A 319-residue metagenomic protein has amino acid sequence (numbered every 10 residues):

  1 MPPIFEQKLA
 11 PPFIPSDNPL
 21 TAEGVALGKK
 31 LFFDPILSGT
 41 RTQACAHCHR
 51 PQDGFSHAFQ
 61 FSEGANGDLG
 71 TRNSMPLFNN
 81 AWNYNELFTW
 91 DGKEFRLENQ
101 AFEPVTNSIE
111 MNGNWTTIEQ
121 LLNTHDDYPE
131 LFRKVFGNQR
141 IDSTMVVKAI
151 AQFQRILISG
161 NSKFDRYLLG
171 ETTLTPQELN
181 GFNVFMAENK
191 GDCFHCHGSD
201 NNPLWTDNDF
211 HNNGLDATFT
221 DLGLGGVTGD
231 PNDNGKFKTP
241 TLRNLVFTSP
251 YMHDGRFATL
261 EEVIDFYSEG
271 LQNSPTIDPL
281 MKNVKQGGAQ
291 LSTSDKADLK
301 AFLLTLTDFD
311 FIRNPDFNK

Functional and structural regions predicted by a protein language model:
M1-E103, D165-F266, L271-P279, I312-K319: Short glycine/threonine-rich turn/loop motifs
I14-S16, G113-T116: A ubiquitous short alpha-helical element
R41-A44, N73, K93, N114 (+3 more regions): Generic hydrophobic, aliphatic-rich segments that mediate packing or membrane embedding
S108-N112: A gly/proline- and charged-residue-enriched helix-loop-helix capping module
W115-K134, N138-G160, V246, R256-K319: C-terminal capping alpha-helices of c-type cytochrome domains
